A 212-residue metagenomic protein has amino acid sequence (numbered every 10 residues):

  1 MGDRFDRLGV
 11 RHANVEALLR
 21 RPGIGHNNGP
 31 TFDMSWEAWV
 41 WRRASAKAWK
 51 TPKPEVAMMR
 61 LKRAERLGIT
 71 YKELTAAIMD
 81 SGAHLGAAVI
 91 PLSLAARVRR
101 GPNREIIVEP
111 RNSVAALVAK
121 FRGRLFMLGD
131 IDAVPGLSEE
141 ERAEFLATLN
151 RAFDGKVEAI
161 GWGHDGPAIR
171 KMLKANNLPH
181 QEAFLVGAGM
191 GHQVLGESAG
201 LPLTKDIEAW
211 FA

Functional and structural regions predicted by a protein language model:
M1-W36, W41: Eukaryotic charged/polar low-complexity linker/IDR segments
M34-S93: Amphipathic alpha-helical packing elements
A88-V89, P102-N103, L137-E139, Q193-A199: A short acidic (Asp/Glu
V89-R124: Long, compositionally biased
I106-R111, L137-L146, K156-M172, P202-K205: Well-ordered, non-membrane alpha-helical segments in soluble/globular domains
F126-L137, I160-H164, V186-M190: Structural motif
I169-A212: Extended, charged low-complexity segments that frequently continue into or abut oligomerization scaffolds
